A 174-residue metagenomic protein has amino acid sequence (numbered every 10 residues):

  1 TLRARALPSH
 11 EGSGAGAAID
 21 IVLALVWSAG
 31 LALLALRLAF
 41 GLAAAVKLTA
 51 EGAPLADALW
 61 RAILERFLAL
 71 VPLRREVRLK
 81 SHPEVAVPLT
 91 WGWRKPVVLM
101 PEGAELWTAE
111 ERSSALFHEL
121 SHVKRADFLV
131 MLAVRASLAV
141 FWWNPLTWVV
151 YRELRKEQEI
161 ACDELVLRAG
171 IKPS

Functional and structural regions predicted by a protein language model:
T1, P8-S174: Membrane-embedded and juxtamembrane structural elements of multi-pass membrane proteins
